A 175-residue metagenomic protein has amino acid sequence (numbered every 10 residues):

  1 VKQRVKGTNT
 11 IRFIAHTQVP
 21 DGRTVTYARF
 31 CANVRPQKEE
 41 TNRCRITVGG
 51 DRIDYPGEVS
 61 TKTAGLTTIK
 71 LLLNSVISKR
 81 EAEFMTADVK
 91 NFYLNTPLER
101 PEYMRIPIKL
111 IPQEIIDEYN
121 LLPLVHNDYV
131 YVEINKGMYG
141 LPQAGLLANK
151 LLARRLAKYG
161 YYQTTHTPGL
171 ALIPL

Functional and structural regions predicted by a protein language model:
V1-R154, K158-T165: Chromodomain-type histone methyl-lysine reader module
L170-L175: Short, intrinsically disordered, charge-balanced linker/junction segments flanking boundaries in proteins
